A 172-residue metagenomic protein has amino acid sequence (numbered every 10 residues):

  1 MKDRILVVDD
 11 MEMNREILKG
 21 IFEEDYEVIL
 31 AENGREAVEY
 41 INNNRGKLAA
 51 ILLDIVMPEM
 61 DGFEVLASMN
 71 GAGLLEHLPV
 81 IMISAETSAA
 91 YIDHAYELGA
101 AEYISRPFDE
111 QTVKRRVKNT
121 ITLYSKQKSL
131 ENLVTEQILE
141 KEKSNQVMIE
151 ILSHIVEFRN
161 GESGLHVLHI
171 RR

Functional and structural regions predicted by a protein language model:
D3, M11-L30: Two-component/phosphorelay signaling modules centered on CheY-like receiver
L30-A50: Acidic, metal-coordinating helix/loop segments flanking the phosphotransfer/catalytic sites of two-component signaling
M57-P58: Receiver (REC) domain active-site loop signature in two-component systems and cognate sites in sensor histidine kinases
A90, F108-V117: C-terminal output helix
L123, S129-R172: Acidic/His-rich, divalent-metal-binding segments that scaffold phosphate/diphosphate chemistry
